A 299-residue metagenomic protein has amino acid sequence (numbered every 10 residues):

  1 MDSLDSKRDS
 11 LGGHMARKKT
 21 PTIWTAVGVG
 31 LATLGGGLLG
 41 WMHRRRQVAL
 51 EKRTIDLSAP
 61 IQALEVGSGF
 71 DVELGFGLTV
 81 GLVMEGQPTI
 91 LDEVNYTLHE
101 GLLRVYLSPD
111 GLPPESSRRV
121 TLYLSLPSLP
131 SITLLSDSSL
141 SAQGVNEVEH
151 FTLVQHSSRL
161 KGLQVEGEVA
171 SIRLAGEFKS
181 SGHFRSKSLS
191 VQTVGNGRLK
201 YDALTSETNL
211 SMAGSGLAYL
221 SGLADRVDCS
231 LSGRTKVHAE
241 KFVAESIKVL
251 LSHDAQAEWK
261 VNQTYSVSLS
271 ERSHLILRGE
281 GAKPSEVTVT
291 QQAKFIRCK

Functional and structural regions predicted by a protein language model:
D2-S157, G162-L174, K179-S190, K200-D202 (+1 more regions): Acidic (Asp/Glu) and glycine-rich low-complexity loops/linkers that are typically intrinsically disordered
G182-S188, G197-K299: Short, surface-exposed interaction patches in beta-rich subdomains that mediate adhesion/assembly near membranes
